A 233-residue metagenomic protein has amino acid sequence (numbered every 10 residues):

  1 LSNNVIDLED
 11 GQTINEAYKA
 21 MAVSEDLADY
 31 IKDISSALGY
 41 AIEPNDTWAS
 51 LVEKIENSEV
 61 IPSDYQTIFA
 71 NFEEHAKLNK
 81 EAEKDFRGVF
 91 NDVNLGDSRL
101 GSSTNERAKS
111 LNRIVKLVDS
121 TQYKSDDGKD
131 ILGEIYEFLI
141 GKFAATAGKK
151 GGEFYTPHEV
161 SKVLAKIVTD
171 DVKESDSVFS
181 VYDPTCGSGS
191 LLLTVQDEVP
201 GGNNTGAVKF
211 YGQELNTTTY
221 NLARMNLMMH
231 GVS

Functional and structural regions predicted by a protein language model:
L1-V172: Non-catalytic, mostly N-terminal accessory regions of nucleic-acid modification and defense proteins
G151-S233: Conserved S-adenosyl-L-methionine
